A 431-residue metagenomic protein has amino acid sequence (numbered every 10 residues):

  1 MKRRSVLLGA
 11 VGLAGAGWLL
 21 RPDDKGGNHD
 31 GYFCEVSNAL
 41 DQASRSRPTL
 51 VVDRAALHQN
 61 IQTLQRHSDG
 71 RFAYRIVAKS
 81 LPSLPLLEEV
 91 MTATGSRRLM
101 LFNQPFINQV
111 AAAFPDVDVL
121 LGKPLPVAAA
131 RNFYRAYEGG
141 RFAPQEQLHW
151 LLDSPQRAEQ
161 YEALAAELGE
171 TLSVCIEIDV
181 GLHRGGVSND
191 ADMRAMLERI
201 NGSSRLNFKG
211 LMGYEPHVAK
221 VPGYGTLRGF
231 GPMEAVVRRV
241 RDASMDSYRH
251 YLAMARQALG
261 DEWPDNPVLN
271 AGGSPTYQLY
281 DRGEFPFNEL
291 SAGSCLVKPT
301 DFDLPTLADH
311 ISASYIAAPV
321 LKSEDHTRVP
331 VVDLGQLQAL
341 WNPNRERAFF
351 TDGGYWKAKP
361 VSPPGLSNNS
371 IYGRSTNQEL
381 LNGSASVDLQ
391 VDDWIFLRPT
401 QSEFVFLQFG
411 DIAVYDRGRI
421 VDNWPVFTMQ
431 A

Functional and structural regions predicted by a protein language model:
M1-Y137, M429-A431: A charged N-terminal "starter" segment
K2-L7, D325-A431: C-terminal accessory subdomain/extension
L57, I61, F133, A158 (+3 more regions): Aromatic/hydrophobic pocket-lining residues that form the small-molecule binding cavity in soluble enzyme cores
I76-G223, L227: Active-site-proximal beta-alpha core segment in soluble small-molecule metabolic enzymes
N103, K123, E215, G273 (+3 more regions): Residues that line or immediately flank small-molecule/substrate-binding pockets and catalytic motifs
L164-E167, S173, D179-T306: Active-site loop/helix belt of alpha/beta enzymes
P275-T351: Active-site loop ensemble at the mouth of alpha/beta enzyme cores that anchors a bound cofactor
